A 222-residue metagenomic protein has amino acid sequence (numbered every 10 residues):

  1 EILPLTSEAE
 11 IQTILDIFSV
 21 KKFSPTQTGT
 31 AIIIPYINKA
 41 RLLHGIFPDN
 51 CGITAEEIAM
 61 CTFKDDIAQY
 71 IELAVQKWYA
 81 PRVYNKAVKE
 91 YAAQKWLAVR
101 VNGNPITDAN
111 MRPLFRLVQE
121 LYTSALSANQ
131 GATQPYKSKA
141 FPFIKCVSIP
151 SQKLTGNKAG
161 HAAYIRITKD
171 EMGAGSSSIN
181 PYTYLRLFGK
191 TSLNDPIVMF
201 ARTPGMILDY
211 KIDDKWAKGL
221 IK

Functional and structural regions predicted by a protein language model:
E1-K222: Bergerat-fold GHKL/Histidine-kinase-like ATPase
